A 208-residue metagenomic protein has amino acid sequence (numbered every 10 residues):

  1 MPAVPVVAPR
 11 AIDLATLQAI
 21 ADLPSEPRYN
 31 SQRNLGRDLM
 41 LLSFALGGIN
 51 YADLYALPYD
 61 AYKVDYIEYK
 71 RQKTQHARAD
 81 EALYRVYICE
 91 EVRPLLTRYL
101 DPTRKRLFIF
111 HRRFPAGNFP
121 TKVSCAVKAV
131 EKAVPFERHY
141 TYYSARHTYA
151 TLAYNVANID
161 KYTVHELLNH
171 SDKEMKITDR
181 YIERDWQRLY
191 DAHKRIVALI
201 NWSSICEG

Functional and structural regions predicted by a protein language model:
M1-L35: Long, amphipathic, Lys/Arg-enriched alpha-helical "connector/arm" segment
A3, R71-H76, L168-A198: Catalytic-site neighborhood detector that most strongly recognizes the C-terminal catalytic loop/helix of tyrosine
A11, L17, C89-E137: Active-site/catalytic core of tyrosine-dependent DNA strand-transfer enzymes
E26-N30, Q72-Y87, F110-N118, F136-S144 (+1 more regions): Short, contiguous acidic/charged loop-to-helix segments that flank catalytic cores in large enzymes
L41, A45, I49-A52, K122 (+1 more regions): C-terminal catalytic core of tyrosine-transesterase DNA break-rejoin enzymes
A56-R98: Conserved tyrosine-mediated DNA breakage-rejoining catalytic core shared by Y-recombinases
D60-E68, E137-R138, I159-R180, W202-G208: Short, polar N-cap/turn motifs at the start of nucleic acid-interacting alpha helices
E90, R104, H111-F114, E174-K176 (+1 more regions): C-terminal secondary-structure termini that scaffold catalytic or DNA-interacting sites
